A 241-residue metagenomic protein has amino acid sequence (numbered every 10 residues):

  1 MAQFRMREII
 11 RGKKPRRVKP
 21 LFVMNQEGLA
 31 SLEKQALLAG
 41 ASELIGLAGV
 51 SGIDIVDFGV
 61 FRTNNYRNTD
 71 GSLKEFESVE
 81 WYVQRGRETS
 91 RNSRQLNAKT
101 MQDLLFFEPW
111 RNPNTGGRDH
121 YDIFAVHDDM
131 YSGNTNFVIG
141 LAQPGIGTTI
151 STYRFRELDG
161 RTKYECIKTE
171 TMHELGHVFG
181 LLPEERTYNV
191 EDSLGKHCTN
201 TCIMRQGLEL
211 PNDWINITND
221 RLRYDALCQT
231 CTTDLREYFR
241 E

Functional and structural regions predicted by a protein language model:
M1-S132: Propeptide-to-catalytic entry region of secreted or membrane-anchored zinc metalloproteases
R16, Q143, H197-T199: Short, solvent-exposed coil/turn segments
E27, R154, L208: Short, histidine-centered active-site or binding-site loop motifs used for metal coordination, general acid-base
A41-L44, L141-G147, T169, L222-A226: Short, low-complexity, polar/charged sequence segments that are solvent-exposed and flexible
W81-V83, R87, F137-V138, R186-L194: Low-complexity, polar-biased intrinsically disordered regions enriched in Pro/Ser/Thr/Gly
E108-E185: Active-site-proximal segment of zinc-dependent metalloprotease catalytic domains
L158-E241: The catalytic-center signature of Zn2+-dependent metalloproteases
